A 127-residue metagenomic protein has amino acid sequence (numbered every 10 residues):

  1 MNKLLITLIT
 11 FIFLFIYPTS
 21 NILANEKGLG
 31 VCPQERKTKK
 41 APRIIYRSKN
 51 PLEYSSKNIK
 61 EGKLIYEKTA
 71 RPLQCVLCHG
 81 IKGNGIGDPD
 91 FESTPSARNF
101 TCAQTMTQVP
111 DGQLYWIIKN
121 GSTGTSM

Functional and structural regions predicted by a protein language model:
M1-L8: Bacterial N-terminal signal peptides that target proteins for export
L8-Y17: Bacterial N-terminal signal peptides
P18-A24: Sec/Tat signal peptide C-region and signal peptidase I cleavage site
A24-P33, T94, R98-N99, I117-M127: Axial heme c-ligation environment in periplasmic c-type cytochrome domains
E35-K68: Electrostatic cytochrome c docking/interface patches
S56-K57, G80-Y115: Gly/Gly-Pro-rich "capping" loops immediately C-terminal to redox-active cysteine motifs in periplasmic/lumenal
K60-L64, V76, G112, W116: Solvent-exposed, polar/charged alpha-helical surfaces in well-ordered, non-transmembrane soluble domains, broadly
G62, A70-K82: The canonical Cys-X-X-Cys-His
